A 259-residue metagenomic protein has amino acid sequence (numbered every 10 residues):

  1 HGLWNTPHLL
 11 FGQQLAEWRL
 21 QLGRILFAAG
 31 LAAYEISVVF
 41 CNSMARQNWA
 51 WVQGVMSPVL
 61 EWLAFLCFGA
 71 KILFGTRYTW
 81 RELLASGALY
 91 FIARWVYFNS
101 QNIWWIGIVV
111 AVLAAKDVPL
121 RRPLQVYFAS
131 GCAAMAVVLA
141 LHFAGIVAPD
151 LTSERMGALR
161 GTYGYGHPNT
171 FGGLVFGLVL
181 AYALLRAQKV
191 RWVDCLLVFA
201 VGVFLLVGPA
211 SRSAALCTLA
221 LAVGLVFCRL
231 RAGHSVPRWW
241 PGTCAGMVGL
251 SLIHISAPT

Functional and structural regions predicted by a protein language model:
H1-W18: Short, Lys/Arg-rich, polar N-terminal cytosolic tail immediately upstream of the first transmembrane signal-anchor
A16-V38, S57-G75, R81-L252: Hydrophobic transmembrane helix bundles of membrane-integrated enzymes that assemble and modify cell-envelope
V39-G54, F74: Short, hydrophobic transmembrane alpha-helix segments
I253-T259: Residue-level detector of conserved catalytic or cofactor/ligand-binding positions in enzyme active sites
